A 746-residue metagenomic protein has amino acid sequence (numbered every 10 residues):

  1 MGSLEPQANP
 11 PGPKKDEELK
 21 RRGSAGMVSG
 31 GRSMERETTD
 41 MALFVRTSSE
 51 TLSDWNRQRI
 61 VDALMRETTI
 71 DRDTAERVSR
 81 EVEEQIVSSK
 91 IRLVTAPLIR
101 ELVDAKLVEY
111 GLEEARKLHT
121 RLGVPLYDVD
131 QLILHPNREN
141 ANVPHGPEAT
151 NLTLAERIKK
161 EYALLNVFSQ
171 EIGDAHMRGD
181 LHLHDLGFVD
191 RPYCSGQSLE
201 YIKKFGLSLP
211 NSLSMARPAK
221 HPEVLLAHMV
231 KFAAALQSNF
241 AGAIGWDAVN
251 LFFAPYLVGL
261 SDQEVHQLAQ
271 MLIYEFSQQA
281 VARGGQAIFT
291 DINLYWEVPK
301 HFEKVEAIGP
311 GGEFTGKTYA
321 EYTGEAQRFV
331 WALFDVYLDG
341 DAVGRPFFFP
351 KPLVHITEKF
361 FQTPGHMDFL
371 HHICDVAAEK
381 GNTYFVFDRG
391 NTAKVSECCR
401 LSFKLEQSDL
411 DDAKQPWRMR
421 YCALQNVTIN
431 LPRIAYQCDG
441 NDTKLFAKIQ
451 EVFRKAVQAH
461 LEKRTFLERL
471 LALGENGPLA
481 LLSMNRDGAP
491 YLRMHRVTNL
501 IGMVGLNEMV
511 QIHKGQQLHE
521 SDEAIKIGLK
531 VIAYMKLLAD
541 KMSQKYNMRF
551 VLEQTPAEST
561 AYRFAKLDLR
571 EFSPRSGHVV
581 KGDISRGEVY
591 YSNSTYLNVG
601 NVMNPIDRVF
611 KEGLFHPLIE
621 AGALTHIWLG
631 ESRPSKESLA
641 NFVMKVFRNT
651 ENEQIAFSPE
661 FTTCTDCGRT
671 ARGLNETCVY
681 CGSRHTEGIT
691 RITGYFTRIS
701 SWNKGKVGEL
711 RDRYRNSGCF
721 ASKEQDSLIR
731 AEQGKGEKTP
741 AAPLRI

Functional and structural regions predicted by a protein language model:
G2, P6, R32-P136, R711 (+1 more regions): Charged, amphipathic alpha-helical regulatory modules used for macromolecular assembly or allosteric control
A8-P10, L19-R22, M27-M34, T38 (+1 more regions): Short, basic, low-complexity termini and linkers enriched in Ser/Thr/Gly/Pro that act as targeting/leader peptides
L43, E83-K90, P255, E508-V510 (+2 more regions): Short, hydrophobic beta-strand segments
L134-H495, Q516-Q517, S521-V679, S683 (+1 more regions): Conserved catalytic cores of very large enzyme subunits
H495-V510, R684-T693, T697-S701: Conserved phosphate/anionic-ligand binding catalytic regions in large, soluble enzymes, centered on
T662-C681, E687, G694-I746: Intrinsic, low-complexity terminal and presequence regions
